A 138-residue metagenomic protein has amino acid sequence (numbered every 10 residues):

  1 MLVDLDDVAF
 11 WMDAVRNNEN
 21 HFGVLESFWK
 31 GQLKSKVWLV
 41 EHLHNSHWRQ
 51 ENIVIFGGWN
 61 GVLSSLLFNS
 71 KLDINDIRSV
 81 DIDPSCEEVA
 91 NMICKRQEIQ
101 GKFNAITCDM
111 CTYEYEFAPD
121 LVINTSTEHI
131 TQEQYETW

Functional and structural regions predicted by a protein language model:
M1-R49: S-adenosyl-L-methionine
W48-G61: Conserved class I S-adenosyl-L-methionine
Q50-E51, I74, P119: Short, well-ordered alpha-helix to beta-strand connector turns
F56-G58, N124-T127: Structural motif
N60-D73: Conserved SAM-binding loop of SAM-dependent methyltransferases across substrates and taxa, primarily the Class I
N75-D81: Conserved SAM-binding motif I beta-strand of class I
S85-L121, T125: S-adenosyl-L-methionine
E128-W138: A short, conserved alpha-helix within the catalytic core of class I
